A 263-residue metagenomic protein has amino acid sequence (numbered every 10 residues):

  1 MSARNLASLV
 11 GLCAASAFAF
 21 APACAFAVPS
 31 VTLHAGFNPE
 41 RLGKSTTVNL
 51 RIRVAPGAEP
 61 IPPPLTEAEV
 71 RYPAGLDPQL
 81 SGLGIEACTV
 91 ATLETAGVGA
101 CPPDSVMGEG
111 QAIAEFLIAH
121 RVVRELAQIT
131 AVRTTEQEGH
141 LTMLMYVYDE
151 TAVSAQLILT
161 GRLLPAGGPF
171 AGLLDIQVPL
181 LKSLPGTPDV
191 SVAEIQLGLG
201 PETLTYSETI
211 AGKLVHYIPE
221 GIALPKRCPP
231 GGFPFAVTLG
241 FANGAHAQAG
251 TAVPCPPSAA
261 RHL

Functional and structural regions predicted by a protein language model:
M1-C13: Bacterial N-terminal signal peptides that target proteins for export
S16-C24: C-terminal segment of classical bacterial N-terminal signal peptides
C24-L263: Ser/Thr/Pro/Gly-rich, low-complexity intrinsically disordered stalk/linker tracts of secreted and surface-exposed
